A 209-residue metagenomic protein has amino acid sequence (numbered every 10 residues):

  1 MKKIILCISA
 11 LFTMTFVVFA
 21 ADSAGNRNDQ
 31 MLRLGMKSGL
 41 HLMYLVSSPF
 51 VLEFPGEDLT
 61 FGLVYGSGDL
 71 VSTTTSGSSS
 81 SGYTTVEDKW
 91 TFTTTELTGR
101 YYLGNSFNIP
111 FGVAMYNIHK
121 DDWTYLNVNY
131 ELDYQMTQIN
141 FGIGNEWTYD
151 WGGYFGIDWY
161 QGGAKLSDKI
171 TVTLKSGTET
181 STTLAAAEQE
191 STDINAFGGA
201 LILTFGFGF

Functional and structural regions predicted by a protein language model:
M1-D29, T178-T180, F209: Cleavable N-terminal export/targeting peptides
A20-T84, I202-F209: Short glycine/proline- and aromatic-enriched beta-strand/turn motifs that initiate or cap beta-hairpins
G25-R27, Y65-T95, A114-N140, A164-A200: Extracellular/periplasm-exposed beta-strand and loop segments of Gram-negative cell-envelope proteins, dominated by
L32, Y44-F50, T93-L97, T137-I143 (+1 more regions): Hydrophobic, lipid-facing positions within transmembrane beta-strands of outer-membrane proteins
L34-V46, L63-D69, I109-N117, N145 (+1 more regions): Transmembrane beta-barrel strands of outer-membrane/channel proteins
G56, S67, L103, M115 (+3 more regions): Short beta-strand segments enriched in hydrophobic/aromatic residues within well-folded beta-rich domains
D58-L63, S106-I109, D150-F155: Repeated loop/turn-to-beta-strand initiation elements of outer-membrane beta-barrel proteins
T95-S106: Internal catalytic or translocation cores that form aromatic/hydrophobic pockets or channels for amphipathic metabolites
